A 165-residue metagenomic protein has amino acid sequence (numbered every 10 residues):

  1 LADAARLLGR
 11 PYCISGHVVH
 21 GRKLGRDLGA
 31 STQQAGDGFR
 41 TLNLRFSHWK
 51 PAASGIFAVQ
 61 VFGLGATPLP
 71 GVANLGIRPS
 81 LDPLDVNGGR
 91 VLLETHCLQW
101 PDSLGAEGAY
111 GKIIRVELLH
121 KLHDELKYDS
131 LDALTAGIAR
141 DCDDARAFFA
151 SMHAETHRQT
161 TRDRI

Functional and structural regions predicted by a protein language model:
L1-P11: Contiguous mid-protein beta-loop-alpha structural module that forms a pocket-lining wall or clamp of enzyme active
H20-I165: Phosphate/ribose-recognition catalytic cores of enzymes acting on nucleotide-derived substrates
